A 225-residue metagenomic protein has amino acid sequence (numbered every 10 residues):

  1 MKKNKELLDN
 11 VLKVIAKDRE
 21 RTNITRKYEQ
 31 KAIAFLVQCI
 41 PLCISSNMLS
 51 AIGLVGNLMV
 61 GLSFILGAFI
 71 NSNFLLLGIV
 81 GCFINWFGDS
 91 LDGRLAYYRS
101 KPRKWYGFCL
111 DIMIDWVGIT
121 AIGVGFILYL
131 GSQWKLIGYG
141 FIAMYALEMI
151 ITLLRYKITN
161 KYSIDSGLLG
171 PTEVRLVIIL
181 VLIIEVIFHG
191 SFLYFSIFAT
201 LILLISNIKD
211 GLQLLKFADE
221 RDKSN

Functional and structural regions predicted by a protein language model:
M1-I79, I122-N225: Hydrophobic alpha-helical transmembrane segments
C82-I84, G93-W134: Basic, amphipathic juxtamembrane/active-site segments that coordinate anionic phosphate or diphosphate groups
